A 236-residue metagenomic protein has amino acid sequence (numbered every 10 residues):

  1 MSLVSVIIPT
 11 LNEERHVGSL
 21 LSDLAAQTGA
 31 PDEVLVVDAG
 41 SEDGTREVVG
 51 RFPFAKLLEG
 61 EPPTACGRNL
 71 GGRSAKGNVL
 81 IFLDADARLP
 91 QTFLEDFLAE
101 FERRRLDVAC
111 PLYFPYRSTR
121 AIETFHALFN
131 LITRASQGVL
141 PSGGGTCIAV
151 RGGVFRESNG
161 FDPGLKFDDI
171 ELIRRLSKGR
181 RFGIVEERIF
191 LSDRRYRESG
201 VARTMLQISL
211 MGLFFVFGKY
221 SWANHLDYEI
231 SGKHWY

Functional and structural regions predicted by a protein language model:
N12-A26: Short, well-formed alpha-helical segments that are part of the catalytic scaffolds of diverse glycosyltransferases
D23, A30, D38-R46, A87: A conserved acidic beta->alpha catalytic loop
G44, A85-A99, R174: Acidic donor-binding/catalytic loop of UDP-sugar-dependent glycosyltransferases, especially processive GT2
E59-A75: Glycine-rich, basic loop-to-helix element that forms the pyrophosphate-binding segment of sugar-nucleotide handling
L80: Short aromatic/hydrophobic "clamp" motif used to bind/position activated sugar donors
T92-A121: Conserved donor NDP-sugar-binding/catalytic core segment of glycosyltransferases
Y113-R120, L131-V150: A recurrent flexible, glycine/aromatic-enriched loop bordering the glycosyltransferase active site that acts as
K166-L172: Acidic donor-binding loop at a coil-to-helix junction in glycosyltransferase catalytic cores that engages
